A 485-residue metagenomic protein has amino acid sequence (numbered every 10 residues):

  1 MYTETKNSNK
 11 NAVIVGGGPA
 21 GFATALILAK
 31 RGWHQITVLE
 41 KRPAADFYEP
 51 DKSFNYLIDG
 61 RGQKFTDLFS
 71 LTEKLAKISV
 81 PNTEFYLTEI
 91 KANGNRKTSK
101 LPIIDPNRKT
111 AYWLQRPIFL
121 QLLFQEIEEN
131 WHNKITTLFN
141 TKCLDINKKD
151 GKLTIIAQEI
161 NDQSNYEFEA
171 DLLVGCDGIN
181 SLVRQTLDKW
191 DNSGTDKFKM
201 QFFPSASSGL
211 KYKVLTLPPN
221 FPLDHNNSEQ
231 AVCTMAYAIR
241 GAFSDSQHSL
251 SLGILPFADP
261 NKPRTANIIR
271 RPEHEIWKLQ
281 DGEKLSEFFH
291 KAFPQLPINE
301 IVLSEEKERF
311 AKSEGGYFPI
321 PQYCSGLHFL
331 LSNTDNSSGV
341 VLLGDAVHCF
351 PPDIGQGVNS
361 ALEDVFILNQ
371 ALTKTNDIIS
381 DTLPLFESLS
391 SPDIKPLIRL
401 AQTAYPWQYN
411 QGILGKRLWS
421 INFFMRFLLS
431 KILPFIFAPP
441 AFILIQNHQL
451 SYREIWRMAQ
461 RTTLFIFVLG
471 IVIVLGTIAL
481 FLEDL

Functional and structural regions predicted by a protein language model:
Y2-A12, D59-V214: Conserved N-terminal helical subregion
T3-T5, E305-G316, Q370-L485: C-terminal helical "tail/cap" subdomain of flavin- and related membrane-associated enzymes
A12-I14, I36, V340: Conserved hydrophobic helix-helix packing surfaces used for dimerization/oligomerization
G16-P19: Glycine-rich Rossmann-fold phosphate-binding loop(s) that bind the pyrophosphate of adenine dinucleotide cofactors
I27-D51: Glycine-rich FAD pyrophosphate-binding loop
V38-L39, G175, L343: Generic enzyme active-site microenvironment
T154-I160, S164-G315: Conserved FAD-binding catalytic core of PHBH/FMO-like flavoproteins
P272-I378: FAD/FMN-dependent oxidoreductases across multiple families
